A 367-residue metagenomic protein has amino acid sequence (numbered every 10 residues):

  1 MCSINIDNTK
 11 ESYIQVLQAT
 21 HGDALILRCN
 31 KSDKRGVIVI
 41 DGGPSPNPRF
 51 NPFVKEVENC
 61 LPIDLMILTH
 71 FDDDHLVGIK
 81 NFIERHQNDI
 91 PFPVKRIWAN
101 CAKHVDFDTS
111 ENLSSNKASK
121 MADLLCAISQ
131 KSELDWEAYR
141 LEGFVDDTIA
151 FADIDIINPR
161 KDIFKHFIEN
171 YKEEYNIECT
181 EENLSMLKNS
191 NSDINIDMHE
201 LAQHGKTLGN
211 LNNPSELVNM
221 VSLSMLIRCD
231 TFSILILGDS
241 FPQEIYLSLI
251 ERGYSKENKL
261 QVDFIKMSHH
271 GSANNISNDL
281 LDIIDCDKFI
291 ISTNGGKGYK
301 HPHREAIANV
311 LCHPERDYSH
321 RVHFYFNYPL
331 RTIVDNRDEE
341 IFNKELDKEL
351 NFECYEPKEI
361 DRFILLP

Functional and structural regions predicted by a protein language model:
C2-T9, H86-S233, H320-N327, T332 (+1 more regions): Flexible, acidic/histidine-containing loops and adjacent segments that form or flank the divalent-metal
I4-N59, V218-Q243: Conserved beta-strand hairpin/beta-sheet module of binuclear metal-dependent hydrolase folds, prominently
H21-D23, P44-N47, F71-V77, H104-F107 (+5 more regions): Active-site environment of divalent metal-dependent phosphoester hydrolases
N30-G36, I90, D317-S319: Short, solvent-exposed loop/turn segments that connect beta-strands within catalytic domains and beta-strand-rich
G36, P48-I97, S255-N274, I283-I290: Active-site metal-binding motif and surrounding structural segment of the metallo-beta-lactamase
F50-F53, I79-I83, N112-I128, Y246-R252 (+2 more regions): Well-ordered, non-membrane alpha-helical segments in soluble/globular domains
G78-I79, P302-S319, F324-T332, N336-D338: Ligand-binding grooves and catalytic loops that recognize ribose/phosphate and carbohydrate rings, and esterified lipid
L235-A308: Extended hydrophobic/aromatic segments used for targeting, binding, or gating
